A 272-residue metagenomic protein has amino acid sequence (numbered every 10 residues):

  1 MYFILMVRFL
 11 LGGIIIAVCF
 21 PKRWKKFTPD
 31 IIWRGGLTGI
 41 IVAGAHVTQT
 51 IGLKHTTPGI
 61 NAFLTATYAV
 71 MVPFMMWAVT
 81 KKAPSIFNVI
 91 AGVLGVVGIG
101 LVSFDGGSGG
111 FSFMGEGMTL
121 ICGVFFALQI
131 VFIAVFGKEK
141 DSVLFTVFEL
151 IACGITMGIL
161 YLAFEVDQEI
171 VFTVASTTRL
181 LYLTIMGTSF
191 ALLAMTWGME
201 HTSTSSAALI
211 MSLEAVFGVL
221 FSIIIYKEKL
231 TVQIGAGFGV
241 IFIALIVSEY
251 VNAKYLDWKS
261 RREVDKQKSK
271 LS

Functional and structural regions predicted by a protein language model:
M1-Y2, G13-I16, V72-F74, A78 (+4 more regions): Transmembrane alpha-helical segments that form core, pore/gating elements of small-molecule transporters/exporters
M1-Y2, M6, F27-I32, F104-F125 (+2 more regions): Juxtamembrane helix-entry segments on the extracytoplasmic side of multipass membrane proteins
L5, F9, F104, S176-T178 (+1 more regions): C-terminal-most transmembrane helix of multi-pass membrane proteins
M6-V7, V47, N61-T67, I133-G154 (+2 more regions): Helix-helix packing/entry segments at the starts of transmembrane helices
L11-T28, A78, L94-G110, A152-S176 (+2 more regions): Membrane-interface helix-cap regions at the ends of transmembrane helices in multi-pass membrane proteins
I15-W24, Y68-I90, V216-G235: C-terminal transmembrane-helix exit sites in multi-pass transporters
I16, G36-T38, P84-F104, G123-F126 (+3 more regions): Hydrophobic transmembrane alpha-helices of multi-pass small-molecule transport proteins
P21-T65, L101, T184-T202: Specific transmembrane alpha-helical segments of multi-pass solute transporters/efflux pumps, especially DMT/EamA
